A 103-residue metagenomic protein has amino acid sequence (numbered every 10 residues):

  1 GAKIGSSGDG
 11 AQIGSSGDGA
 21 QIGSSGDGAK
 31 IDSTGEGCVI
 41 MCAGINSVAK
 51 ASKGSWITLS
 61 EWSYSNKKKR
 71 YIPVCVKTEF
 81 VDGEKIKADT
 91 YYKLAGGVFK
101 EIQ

Functional and structural regions predicted by a protein language model:
G1-Q103: Short, glycine-biased loop/turn motifs at secondary-structure junctions and in low-complexity Ser/Thr/Pro-rich termini
